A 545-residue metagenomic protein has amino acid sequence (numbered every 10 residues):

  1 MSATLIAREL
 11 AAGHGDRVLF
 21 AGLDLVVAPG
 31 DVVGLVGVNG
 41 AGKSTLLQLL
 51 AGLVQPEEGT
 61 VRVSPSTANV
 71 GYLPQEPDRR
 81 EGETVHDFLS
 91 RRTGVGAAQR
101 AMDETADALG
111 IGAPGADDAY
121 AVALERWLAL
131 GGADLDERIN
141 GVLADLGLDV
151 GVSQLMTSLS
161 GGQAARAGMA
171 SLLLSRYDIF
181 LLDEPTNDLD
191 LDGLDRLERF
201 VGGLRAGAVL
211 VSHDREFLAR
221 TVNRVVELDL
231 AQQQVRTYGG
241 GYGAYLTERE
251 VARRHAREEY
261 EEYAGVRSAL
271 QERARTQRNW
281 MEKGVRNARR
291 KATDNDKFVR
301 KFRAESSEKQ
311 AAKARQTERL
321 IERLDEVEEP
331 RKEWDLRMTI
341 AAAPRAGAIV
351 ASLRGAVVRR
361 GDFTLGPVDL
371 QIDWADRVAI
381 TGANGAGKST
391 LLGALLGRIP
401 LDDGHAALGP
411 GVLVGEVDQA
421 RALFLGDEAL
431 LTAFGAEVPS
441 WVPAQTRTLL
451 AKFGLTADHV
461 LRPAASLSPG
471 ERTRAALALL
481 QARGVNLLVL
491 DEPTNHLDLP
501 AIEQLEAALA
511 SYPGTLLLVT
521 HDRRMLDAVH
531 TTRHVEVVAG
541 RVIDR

Functional and structural regions predicted by a protein language model:
M1-E258, W334, A341-R545: ABC ATP-binding cassette signature C-motif
G96, E258-E261, G265, A312-R315: A generic "alpha-helical surface" signal
A98-L109, A123, Y263, R267-M281 (+1 more regions): Non-transmembrane amphipathic alpha-helical segments
G112, N279-N287, E322-E333: Proline-centered turn/helix-capping motifs that create local helix->coil transitions or kinks
E125, V299-E308: Short hinge/gating elements
Y245, D294-K297: C-terminal helical/coil "lid" or tail adjacent to the Rossmann-like core of SAM-dependent
R254-D294, S307: ABC ATPase nucleotide-binding domains
Q310-D325: Interdomain "pre-motor" coupling segment immediately N-terminal to P-loop NTPase/helicase cores
